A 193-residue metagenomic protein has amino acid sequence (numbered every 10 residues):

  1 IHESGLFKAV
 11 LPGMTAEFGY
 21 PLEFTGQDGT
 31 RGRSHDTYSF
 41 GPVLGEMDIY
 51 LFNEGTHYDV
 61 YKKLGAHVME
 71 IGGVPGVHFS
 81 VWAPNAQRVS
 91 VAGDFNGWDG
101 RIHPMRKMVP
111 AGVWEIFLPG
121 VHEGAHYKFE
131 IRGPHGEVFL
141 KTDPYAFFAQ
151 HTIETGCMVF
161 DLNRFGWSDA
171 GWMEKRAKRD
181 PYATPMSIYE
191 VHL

Functional and structural regions predicted by a protein language model:
I1, V81, A86-R101: Beta-strand-rich binding/interaction modules
H2-A83, M108-E190: The feature marks proteins involved in alpha-glucan
P104: Conserved beta-strand positions that form and line the central face of beta-propeller blades
